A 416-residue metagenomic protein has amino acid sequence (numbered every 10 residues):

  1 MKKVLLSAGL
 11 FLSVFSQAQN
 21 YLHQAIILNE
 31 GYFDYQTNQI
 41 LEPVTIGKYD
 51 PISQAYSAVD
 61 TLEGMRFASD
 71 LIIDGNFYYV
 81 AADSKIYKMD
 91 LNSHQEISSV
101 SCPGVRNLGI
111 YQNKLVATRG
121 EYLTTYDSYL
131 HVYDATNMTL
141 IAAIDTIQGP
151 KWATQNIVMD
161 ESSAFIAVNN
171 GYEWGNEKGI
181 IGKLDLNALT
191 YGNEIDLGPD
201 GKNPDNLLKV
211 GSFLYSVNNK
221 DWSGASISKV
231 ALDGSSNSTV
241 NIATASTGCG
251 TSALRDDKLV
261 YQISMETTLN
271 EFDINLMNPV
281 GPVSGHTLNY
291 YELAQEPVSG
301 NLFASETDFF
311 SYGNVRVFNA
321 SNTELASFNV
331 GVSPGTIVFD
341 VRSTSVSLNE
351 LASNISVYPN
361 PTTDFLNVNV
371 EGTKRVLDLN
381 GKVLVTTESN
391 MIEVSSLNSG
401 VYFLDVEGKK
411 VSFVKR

Functional and structural regions predicted by a protein language model:
Q36-E42, A81, Y122-S128, Y172-G179 (+3 more regions): Short, solvent-exposed loop/turn segments at conserved positions within beta-propeller repeat blades
P51-S53, D90-H94, D134-M138, D185-L189 (+3 more regions): Short loop/turn segments that connect beta-strands within beta-propeller blades
Q54-E63, H94-V100, T139-I147, T190-L197 (+3 more regions): A short beta-strand motif characteristic of beta-propeller blades
G64-G75, P103-Q112, G149-M159, P199-V210 (+3 more regions): Repeated scaffold domains used in trafficking and secretory/extracellular systems, primarily beta-propellers
D308, Y312-R316, A320-S343: Blade-level signature of beta-propeller repeat domains, shared across WD40, Kelch, NHL, RCC1 and BNR/Asp-box propellers
D340-Y358: Residue-level detector of functionally pivotal "anchor" positions at catalytic/ligand-binding pockets or at interdomain
L377-L384, Y402: Short, glycine-anchored, charge-dense loop/turn motifs used at functional sites
S399-R416: C-terminal tail/sorting-segment detector
